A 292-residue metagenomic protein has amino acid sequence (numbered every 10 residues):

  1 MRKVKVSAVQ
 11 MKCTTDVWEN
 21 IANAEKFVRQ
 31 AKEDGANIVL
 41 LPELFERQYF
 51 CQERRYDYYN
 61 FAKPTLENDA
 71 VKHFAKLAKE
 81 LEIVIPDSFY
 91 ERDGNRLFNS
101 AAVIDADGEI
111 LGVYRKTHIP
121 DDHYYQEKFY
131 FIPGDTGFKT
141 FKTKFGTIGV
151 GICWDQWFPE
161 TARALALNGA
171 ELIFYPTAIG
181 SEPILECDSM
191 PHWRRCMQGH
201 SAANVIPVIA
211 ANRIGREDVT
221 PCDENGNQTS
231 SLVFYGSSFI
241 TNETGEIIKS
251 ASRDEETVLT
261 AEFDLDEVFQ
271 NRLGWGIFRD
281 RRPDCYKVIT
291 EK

Functional and structural regions predicted by a protein language model:
M1-I38, F174: N-terminal active-site segment of His-dependent metallophosphoesterases
V6, V103-L111, T241-I248: Short, glycine-anchored, charge-dense loop/turn motifs used at functional sites
V17, K26-V113, I179-I206, R216: Cys-nucleophile CN-hydrolase/nitrilase-fold catalytic domain and related Cys-dependent amidase chemistry that acts on
E53-F61, H123, D223-T229: Short glycine/proline- and charge-enriched loop/turn segments that cap or connect secondary-structure elements
K63-L66, K76, R92-G199, L273-I277: Active-site catalytic loop in hydrolytic enzyme cores
L66-P86, C153-T257: CN hydrolase (nitrilase-like) catalytic-core segments centered on the catalytic cysteine and neighboring Lys/Glu
D87-F89, S100-V103, K139, S238-I240 (+1 more regions): Short beta-strand scaffold segments in enzyme catalytic cores
D266-K292: A conserved C-terminal secondary-structure "cap"
